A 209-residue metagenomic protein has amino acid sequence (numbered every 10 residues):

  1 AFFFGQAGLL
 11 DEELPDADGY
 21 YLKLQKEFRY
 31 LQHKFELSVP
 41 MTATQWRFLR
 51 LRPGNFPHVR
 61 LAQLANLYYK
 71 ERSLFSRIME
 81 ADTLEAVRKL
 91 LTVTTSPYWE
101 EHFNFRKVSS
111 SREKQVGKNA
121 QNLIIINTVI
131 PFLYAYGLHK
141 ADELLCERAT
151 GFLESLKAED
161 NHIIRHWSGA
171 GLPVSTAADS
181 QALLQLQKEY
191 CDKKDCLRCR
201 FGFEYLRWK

Functional and structural regions predicted by a protein language model:
A1-S180: Hydrophobic, aromatic-lined core segments that form the binding pocket/scaffold for planar heteroaromatic ligands
G169-K209: Acidic, carboxylate-rich catalytic segments that either coordinate divalent cations
